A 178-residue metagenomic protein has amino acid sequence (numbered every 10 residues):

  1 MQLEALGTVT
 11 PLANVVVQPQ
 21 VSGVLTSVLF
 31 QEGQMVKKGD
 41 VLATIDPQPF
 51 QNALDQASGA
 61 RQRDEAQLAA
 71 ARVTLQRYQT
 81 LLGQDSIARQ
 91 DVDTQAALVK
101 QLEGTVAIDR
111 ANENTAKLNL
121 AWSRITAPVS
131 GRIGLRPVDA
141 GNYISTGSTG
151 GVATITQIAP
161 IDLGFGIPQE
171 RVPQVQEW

Functional and structural regions predicted by a protein language model:
Q2-E4, T10, V16-G147, D162-W178: Amphipathic alpha-helical coiled-coil/rod segments that serve as protein-protein coupling scaffolds
